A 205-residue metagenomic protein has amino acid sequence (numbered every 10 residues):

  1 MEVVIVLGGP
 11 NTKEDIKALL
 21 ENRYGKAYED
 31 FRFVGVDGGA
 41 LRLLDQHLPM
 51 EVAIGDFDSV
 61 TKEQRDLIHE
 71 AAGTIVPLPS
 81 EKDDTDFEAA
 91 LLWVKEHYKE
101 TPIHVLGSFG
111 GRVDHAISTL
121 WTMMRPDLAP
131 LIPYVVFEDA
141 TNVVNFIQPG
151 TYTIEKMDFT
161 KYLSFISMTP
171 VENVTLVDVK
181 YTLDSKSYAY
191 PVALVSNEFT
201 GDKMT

Functional and structural regions predicted by a protein language model:
M1-L67: N-terminal beta-strand-loop-alpha-helix module at the start of alpha/beta ligand-binding or catalytic domains
L7-P10, V36-G39, D56-F57, L78 (+6 more regions): Fold-independent oxyanion-binding glycine-rich loops and adjacent beta-strand/coil segments at enzyme active sites
K13-I16, D84-F87, R112-I117: Short glycine/serine/threonine-rich phosphate/pyrophosphate-binding segments that cradle anionic phosphate groups
A18-L19, G39-L44, A90-L91, T119-R125: Histidine-anchored nucleotide/phosphate-binding helix
H69-P79, Y134-V135, D158-S164: A glycine-rich helix N-cap at a beta->alpha junction
I75-Y98: Short phosphate-binding loop-to-helix
P102-G150: Anionic-ligand-binding alpha/beta catalytic cores of soluble enzymes and soluble regulatory domains that recognize
A140, I147-T205: Long, charged alpha-helical interface segments
